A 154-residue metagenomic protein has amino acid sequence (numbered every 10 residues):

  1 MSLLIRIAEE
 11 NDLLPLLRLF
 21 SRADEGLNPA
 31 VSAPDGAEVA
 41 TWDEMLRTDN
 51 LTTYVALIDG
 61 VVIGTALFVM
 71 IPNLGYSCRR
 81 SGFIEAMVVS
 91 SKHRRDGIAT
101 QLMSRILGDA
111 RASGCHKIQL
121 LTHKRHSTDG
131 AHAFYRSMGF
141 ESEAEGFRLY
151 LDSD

Functional and structural regions predicted by a protein language model:
L4-R18: A short beta-loop-alpha structural element at the N-terminal edge of CoA-dependent acyl/N-acetyltransferase catalytic
S21-W42: Conserved GNAT-fold acetyl-CoA-binding loop/helix
D43-V55, F83: A short helix-loop-beta-strand connector motif used in the catalytic cores of GNAT acetyltransferases and, in some
V55, V61-M70, F83, V88: Conserved beta-strand in the GNAT
P72-I84, R94, E143: A conserved beta-turn-beta hairpin within the catalytic core of GNAT-like acetyltransferases that forms part
E85-V89, R95-G108, A133, S137: Conserved acetyl-CoA-binding loop-helix of GNAT-fold acetyltransferases
T100, A112, H116, H123-E145 (+1 more regions): Conserved active-site alpha-helix within GNAT-family acetyltransferase domains
